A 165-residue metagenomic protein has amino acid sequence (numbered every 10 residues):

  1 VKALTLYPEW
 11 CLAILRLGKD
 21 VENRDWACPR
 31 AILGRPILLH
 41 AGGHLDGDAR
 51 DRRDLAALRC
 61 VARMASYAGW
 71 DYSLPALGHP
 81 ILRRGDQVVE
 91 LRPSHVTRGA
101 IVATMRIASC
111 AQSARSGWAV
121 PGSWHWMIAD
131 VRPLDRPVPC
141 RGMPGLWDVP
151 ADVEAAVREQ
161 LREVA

Functional and structural regions predicted by a protein language model:
V1-A165: Structured alpha/beta reader/binder surfaces that contact nucleic acids or chromatin modification marks
